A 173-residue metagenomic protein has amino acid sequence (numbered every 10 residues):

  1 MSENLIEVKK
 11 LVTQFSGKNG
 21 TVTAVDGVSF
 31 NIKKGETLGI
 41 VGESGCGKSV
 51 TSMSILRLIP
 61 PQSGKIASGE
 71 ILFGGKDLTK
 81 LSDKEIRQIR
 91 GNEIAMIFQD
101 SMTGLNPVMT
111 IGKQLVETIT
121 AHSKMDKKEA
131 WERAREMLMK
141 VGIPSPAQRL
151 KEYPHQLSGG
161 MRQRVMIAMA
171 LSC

Functional and structural regions predicted by a protein language model:
M1-C173: ABC transporter nucleotide-binding domains
